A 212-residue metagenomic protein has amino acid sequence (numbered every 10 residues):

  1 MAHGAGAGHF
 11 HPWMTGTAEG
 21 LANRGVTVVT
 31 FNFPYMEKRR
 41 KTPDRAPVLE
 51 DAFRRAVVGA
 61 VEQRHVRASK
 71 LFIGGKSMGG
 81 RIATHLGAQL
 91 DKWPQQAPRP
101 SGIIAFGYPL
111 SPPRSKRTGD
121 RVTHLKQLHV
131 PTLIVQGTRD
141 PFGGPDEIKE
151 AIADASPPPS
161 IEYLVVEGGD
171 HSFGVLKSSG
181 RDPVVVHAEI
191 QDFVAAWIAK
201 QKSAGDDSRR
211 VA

Functional and structural regions predicted by a protein language model:
M1-K70, R81, Q95, F173-G180 (+1 more regions): Serine-hydrolase catalytic machinery in alpha/beta-hydrolase-like enzymes
V29, D154-G174: Catalytic histidine neighborhood in serine/cysteine hydrolases with alpha/beta-hydrolase-type architecture
F31, F106, V135: The conserved SAM/SAH-binding core of class I Rossmann-like methyltransferase domains, concentrating on the hydrophobic
F53-V130: Primarily recognizes the serine-hydrolase "nucleophile elbow" in alpha/beta-hydrolase and SGNH/GDSL folds
Q127-H129, I134-Q136, D140: Short beta-strand/loop motif that positions the catalytic acidic residue of the alpha/beta-hydrolase fold
P141-E147: Conserved alpha/beta-hydrolase "acid-adjacent" motif
K177-A212: Catalytic active-site module of serine/aspartate enzymes centered on a nucleophile-bearing elbow/loop
